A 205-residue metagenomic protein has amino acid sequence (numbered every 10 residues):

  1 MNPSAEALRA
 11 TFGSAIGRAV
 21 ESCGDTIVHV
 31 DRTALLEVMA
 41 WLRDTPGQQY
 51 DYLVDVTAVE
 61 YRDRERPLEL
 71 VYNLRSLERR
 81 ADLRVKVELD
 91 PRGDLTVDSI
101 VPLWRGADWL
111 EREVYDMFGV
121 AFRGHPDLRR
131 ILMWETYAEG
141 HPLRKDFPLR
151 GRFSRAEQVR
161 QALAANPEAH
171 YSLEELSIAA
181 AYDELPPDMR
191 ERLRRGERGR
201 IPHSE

Functional and structural regions predicted by a protein language model:
M1-E205: Terminal low-complexity/charged segments
